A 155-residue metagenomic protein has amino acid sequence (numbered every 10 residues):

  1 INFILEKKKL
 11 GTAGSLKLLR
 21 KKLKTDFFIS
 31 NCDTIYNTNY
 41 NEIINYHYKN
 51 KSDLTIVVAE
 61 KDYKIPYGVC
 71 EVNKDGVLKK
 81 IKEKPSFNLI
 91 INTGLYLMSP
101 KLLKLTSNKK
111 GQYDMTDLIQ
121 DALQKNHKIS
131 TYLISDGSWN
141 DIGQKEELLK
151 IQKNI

Functional and structural regions predicted by a protein language model:
I1-K74, L105-S107: Conserved beta-loop-beta/alpha segment of the NTase-like Rossmann-fold superfamily that binds/positions NTPs
F27-F28, I35, N41-Y48, D62-K64 (+1 more regions): Catalytic-core segments of class I nucleotidyltransferases/pyrophosphorylases that form NMP-activated intermediates
